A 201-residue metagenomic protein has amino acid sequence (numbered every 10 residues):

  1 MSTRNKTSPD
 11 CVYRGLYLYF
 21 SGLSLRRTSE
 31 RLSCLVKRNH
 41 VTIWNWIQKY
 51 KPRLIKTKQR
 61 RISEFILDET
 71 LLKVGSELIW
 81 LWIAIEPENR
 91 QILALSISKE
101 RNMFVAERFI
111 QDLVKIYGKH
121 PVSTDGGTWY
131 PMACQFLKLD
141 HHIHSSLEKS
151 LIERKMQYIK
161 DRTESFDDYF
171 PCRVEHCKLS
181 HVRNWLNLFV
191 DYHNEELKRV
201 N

Functional and structural regions predicted by a protein language model:
M1-N201: Residue-level recognition of single "structural anchor" positions that define or cap local secondary structure
